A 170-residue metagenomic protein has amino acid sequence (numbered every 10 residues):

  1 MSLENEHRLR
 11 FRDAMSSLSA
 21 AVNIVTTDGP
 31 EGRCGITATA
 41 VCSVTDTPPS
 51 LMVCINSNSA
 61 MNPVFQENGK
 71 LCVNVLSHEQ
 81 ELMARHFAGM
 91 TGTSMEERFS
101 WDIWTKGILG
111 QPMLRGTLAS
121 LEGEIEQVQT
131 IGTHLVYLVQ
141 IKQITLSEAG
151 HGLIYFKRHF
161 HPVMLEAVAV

Functional and structural regions predicted by a protein language model:
M1-V170: Basic, polyanion-binding surface patches
